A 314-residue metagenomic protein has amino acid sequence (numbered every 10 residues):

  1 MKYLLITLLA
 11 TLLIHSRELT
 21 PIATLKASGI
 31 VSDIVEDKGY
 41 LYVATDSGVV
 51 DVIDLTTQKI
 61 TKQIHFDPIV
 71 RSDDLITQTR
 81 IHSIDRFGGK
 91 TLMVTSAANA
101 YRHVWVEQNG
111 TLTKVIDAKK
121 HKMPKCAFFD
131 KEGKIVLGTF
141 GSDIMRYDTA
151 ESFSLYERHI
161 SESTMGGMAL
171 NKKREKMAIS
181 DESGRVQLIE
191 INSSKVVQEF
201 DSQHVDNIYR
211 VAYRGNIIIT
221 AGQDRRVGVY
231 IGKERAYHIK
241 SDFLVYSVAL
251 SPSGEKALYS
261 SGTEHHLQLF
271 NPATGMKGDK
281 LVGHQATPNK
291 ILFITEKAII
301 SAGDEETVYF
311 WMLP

Functional and structural regions predicted by a protein language model:
T20-L25, K59-D74, T111-A118, F153-H159 (+3 more regions): A short beta-strand motif characteristic of beta-propeller blades
A23-G48: Beta-strand-rich domains and repeat architectures in extracellular enzymes and scaffolds, especially beta-propellers
I34, I84, C126-A127, M168 (+3 more regions): Hydrophobic core register within WD40 beta-propeller blades
K38-G39, G89-K90, E132-G133, K173-E175 (+3 more regions): Short coil/turn segments that connect the beta-strands within blades of beta-propeller domains
Y42-A44, M93-S96, V136-G138, M177-S180 (+3 more regions): Conserved beta-strand element within WD40/beta-propeller blades
S47-G48, N99-R102, G141-I144, S183-V186 (+4 more regions): Short coil/turn segments within WD40 beta-propeller repeats
L55-Q58, E107-T111, D148-S152, E190-S194 (+3 more regions): Short loop/turn segments that connect beta-strands within beta-propeller blades
T287-P314: Blade-level signature of beta-propeller repeat domains, shared across WD40, Kelch, NHL, RCC1 and BNR/Asp-box propellers
